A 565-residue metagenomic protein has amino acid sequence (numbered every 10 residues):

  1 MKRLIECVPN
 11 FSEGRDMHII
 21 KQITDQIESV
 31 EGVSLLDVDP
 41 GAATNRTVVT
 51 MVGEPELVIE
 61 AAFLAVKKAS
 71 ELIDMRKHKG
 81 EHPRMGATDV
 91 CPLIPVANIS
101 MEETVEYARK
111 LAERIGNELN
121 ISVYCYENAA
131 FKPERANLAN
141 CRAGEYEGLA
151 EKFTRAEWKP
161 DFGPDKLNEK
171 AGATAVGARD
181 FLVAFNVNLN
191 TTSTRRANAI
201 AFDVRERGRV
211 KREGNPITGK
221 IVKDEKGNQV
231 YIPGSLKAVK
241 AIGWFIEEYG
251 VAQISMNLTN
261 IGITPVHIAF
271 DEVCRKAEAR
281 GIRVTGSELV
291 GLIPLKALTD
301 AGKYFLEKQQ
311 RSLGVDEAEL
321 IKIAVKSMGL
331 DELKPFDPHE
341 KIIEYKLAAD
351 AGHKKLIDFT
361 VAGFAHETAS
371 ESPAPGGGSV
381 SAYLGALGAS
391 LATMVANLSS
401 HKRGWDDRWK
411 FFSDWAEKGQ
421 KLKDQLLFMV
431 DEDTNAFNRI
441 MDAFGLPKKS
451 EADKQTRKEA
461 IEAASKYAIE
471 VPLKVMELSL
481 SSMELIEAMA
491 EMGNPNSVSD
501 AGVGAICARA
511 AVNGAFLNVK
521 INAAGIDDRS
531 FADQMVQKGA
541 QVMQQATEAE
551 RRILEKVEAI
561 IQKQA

Functional and structural regions predicted by a protein language model:
M1-G363, S370, K448, T456 (+1 more regions): Long, contiguous binding/interaction regions
I5-P9, I357, V361, P373-V380 (+4 more regions): Disorder-to-helix initiation segments
C7-P9, M85-V90, N260, T368-V395 (+1 more regions): Conserved phosphate/anionic-ligand binding catalytic regions in large, soluble enzymes, centered on
A65, F364, S390-M394, A436 (+4 more regions): Amphipathic, well-ordered alpha-helical segments in soluble domains
L111, I121-C125, E134-N137, S482 (+1 more regions): Preference for long, well-ordered alpha-helical segments
F181-V183, D433-I506, A510, N522: Amphipathic alpha-helical interface segments
Y383-L384, W415, L422-M429, A468-L478 (+4 more regions): Amphipathic alpha-helix face/heptad-repeat signature
H401-P447, V542-R552: A structural-propensity feature for long, helix-poor, extended segments
